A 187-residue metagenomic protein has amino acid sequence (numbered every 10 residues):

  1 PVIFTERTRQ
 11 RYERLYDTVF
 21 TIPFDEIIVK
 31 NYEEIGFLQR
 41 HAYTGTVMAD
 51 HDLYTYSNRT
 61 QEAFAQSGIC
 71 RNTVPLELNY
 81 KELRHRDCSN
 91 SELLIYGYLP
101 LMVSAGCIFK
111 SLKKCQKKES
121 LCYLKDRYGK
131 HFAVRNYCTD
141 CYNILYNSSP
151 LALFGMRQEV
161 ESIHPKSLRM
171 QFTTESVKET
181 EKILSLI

Functional and structural regions predicted by a protein language model:
P1-I187: Active-site pocket-lining/capping segments in soluble small-molecule metabolic enzymes
